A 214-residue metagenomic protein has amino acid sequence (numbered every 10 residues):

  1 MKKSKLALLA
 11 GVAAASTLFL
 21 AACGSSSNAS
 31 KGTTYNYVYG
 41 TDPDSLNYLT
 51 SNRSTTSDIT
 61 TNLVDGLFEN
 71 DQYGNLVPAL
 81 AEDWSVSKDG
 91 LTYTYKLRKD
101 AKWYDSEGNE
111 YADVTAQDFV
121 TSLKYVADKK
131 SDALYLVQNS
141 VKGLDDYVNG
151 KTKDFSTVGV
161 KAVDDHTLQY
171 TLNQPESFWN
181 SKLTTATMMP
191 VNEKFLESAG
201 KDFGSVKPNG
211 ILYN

Functional and structural regions predicted by a protein language model:
M1-L8: Bacterial Sec-dependent N-terminal signal peptides
F19-A22: C-terminal motif of bacterial Sec signal peptides marking the signal peptidase cleavage site
G24-S26: Bacterial signal peptide processing site
K31-T41, T92-K96, F119-S122, L168-Q169: Short, well-ordered beta-strand elements
V38-K88, Y213: N-terminal lobe/hinge region of extracytoplasmic solute-binding protein
F68, Q72, D89, K99-K102 (+4 more regions): Sec-exported extracytoplasmic/periplasmic mature domains
E82-A133: Aromatic- and charge-enriched surface segment that lines or borders ligand/interaction sites
L172-N214: Gly/Pro-rich hinge or "lid" segments in bacterial periplasmic/extracellular proteins
